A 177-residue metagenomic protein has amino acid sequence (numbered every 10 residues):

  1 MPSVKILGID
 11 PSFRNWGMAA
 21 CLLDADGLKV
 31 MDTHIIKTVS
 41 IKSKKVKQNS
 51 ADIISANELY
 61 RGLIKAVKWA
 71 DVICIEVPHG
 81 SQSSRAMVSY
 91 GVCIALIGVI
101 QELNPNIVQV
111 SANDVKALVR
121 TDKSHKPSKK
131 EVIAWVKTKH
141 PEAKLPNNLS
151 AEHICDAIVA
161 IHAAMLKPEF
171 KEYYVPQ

Functional and structural regions predicted by a protein language model:
M1-Q177: Phosphate- and other anionic-substrate recognition elements at nucleic-acid/protein interfaces
